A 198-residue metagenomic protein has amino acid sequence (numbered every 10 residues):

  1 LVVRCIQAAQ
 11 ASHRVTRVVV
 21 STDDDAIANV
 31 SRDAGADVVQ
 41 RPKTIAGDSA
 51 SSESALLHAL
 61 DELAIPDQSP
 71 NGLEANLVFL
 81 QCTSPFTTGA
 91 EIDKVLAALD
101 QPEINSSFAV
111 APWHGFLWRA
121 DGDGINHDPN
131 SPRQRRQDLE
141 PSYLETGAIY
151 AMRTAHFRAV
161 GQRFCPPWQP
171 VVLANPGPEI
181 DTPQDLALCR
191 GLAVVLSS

Functional and structural regions predicted by a protein language model:
L1-S21: N-terminal glycine-rich phosphate-binding loop and ensuing alpha1 helix
Q10, V19, D25-V78, F86-A90 (+1 more regions): Short phosphate-binding loop-to-helix
R17-V19, V78, S107, Q169: A structural signal for isolated positions on well-ordered beta-strands in alpha/beta enzyme cores
V20-T22, A151, I180: Short beta-strand scaffold positions
T22-D23, Q81, V110-A111: Short beta-strand/turn micro-motifs composed of small residues that flank or help shape donor/cofactor-binding pockets
S49-S54, H58, S84-A174: Conserved core of the sugar-phosphate nucleotidyltransferase
G177-S198: Hydrophobic helical membrane-anchoring modules
